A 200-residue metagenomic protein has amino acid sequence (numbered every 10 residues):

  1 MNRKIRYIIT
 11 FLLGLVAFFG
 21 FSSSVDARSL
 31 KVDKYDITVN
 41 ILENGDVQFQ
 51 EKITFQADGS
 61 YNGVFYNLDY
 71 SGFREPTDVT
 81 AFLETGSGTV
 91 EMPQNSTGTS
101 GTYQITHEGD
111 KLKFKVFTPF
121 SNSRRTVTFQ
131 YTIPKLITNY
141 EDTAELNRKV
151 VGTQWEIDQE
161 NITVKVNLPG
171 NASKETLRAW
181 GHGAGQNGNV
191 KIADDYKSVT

Functional and structural regions predicted by a protein language model:
M1-F11: Bacterial N-terminal signal peptides that target proteins for export
N2-K4, F21-T200: Lumenal/extracellular ectodomains and adaptor appendage modules of the eukaryotic vesicle/secretory system
T10-G20: Bacterial N-terminal signal peptides
